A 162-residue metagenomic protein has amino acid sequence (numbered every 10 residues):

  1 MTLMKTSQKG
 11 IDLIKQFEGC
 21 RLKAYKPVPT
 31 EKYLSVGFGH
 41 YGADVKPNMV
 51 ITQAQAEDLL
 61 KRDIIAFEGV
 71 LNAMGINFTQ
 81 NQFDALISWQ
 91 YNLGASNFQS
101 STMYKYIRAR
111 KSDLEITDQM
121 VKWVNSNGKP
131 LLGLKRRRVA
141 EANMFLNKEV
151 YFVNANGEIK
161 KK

Functional and structural regions predicted by a protein language model:
M1-K26, E31, H40-E68, N72-A73 (+1 more regions): Long, amphipathic alpha-helical surface segments
I14, Q82-Q90, Q119-V121: Short alpha-helical scaffolding segments that buttress acidic/His motifs in well-ordered protein cores
S35-G37: Short hydrophobic-aromatic micro-motifs
G75-Q82: Structural motif
